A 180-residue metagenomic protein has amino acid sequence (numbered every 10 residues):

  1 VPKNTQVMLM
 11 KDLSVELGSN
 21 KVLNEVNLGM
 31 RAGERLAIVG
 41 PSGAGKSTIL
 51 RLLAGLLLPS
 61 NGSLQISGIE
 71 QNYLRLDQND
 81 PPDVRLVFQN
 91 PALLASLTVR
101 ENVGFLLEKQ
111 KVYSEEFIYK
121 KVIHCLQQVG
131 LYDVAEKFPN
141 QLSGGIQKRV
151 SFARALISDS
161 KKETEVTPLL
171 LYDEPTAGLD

Functional and structural regions predicted by a protein language model:
V39-P41: The feature captures the beta-strand-to-loop junction immediately N-terminal to the Walker
A54: Helix-to-loop junction immediately C-terminal to a conserved catalytic motif
Q71-R85, K109, E115-E116: ABC ATPase NBD coupling module
L97-F105: Short coil-to-helix segment of the ABC ATPase nucleotide-binding domain corresponding to the Q-loop/switch region
E115-V134: Conserved ABC ATPase "signature" region
F138-L142, I146: Conserved ABC ATPase signature
F152: Hydrophobic anchor residue at the start of the ABC signature
E163-E165, L170-D173: Catalytic Walker B motif of ABC-type/P-loop ATPase nucleotide-binding domains
